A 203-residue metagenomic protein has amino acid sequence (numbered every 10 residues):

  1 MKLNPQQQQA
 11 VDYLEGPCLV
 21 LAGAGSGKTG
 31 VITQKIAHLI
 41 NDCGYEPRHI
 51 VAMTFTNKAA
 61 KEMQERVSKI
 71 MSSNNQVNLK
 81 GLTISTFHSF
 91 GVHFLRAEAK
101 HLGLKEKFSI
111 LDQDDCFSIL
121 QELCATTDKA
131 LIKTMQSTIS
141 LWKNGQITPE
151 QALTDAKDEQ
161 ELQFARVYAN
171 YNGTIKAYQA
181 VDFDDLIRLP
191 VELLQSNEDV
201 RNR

Functional and structural regions predicted by a protein language model:
M1-E15, F183-L186: N-terminal pre-P-loop "Q-motif" helix
K2-L3, A24, L131: N-terminal amphipathic alpha-helix initiation
Q6, T33-Q34, E106: Residue-level micro-sites within transmembrane alpha helices that shape and flank functional polar/acidic positions
E15-C18, A37-R201: A basic/glycine-biased coupling hinge at the interface between accessory DNA-binding modules
E15-K35: Walker A/P-loop
